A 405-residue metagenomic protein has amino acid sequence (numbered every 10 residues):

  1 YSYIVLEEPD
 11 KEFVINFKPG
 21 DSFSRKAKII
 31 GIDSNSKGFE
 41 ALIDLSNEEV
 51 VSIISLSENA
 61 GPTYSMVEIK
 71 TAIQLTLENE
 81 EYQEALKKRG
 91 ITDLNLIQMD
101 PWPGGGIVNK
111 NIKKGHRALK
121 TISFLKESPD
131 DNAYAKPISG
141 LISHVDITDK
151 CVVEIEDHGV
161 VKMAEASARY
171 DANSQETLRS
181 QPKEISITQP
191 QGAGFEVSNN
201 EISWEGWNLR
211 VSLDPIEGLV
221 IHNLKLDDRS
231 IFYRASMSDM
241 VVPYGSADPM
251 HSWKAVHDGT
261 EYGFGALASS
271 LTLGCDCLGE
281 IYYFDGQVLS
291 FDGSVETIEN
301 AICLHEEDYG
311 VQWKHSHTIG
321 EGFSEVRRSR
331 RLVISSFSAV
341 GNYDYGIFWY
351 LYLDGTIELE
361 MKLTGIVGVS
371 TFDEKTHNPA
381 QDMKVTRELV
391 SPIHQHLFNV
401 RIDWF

Functional and structural regions predicted by a protein language model:
Y1-G90: Post-signal-peptide, soluble extracytosolic/periplasmic N-terminal scaffold domains of envelope/secretory systems
D10-E12, N59-F405: Beta-strand/loop-rich accessory regions of lumenal/periplasmic or secreted enzymes, predominantly carbohydrate-active
